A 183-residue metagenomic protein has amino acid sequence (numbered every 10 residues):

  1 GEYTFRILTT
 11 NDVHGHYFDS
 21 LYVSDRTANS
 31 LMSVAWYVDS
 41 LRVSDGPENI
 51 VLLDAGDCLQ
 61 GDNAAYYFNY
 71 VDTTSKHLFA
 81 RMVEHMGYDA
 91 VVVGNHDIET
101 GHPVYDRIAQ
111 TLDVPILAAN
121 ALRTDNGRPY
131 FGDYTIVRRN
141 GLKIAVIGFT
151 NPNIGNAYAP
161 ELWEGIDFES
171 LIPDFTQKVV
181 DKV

Functional and structural regions predicted by a protein language model:
G1-V183: Acidic, metal/ion-coordinating pockets
